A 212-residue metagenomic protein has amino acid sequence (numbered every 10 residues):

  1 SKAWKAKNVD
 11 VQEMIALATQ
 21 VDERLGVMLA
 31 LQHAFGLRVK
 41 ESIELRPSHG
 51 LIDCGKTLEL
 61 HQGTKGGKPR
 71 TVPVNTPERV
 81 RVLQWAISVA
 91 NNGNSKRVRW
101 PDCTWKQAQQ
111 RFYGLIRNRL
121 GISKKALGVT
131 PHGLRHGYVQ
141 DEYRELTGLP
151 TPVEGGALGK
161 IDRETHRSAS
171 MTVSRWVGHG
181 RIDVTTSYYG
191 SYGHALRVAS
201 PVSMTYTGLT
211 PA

Functional and structural regions predicted by a protein language model:
S1-M14, Q62-K65: Flexible interdomain linker/hinge and immediately adjacent N-terminus of the catalytic tyrosine-recombinase domain
V9-V39, E164-S170: Basic, Lys/Arg- and aromatic-enriched nucleic-acid-binding interface segment
T19, P47-S48, L60-H61, R99-W100 (+2 more regions): Catalytic phosphate/metal-binding cores of nucleic-acid and nucleotide-processing enzymes, i.e., regions that mediate
R24, R38, K65, R70 (+3 more regions): Short, cationic motifs built from Arg/Lys/His that form the positively charged side of catalytic pockets
A30, R135-H179, R197: C-terminal catalytic core of tyrosine-transesterase DNA break-rejoin enzymes
E44-Q84: Conserved tyrosine-mediated DNA breakage-rejoining catalytic core shared by Y-recombinases
P77-T147: Active-site/catalytic core of tyrosine-dependent DNA strand-transfer enzymes
S170, R175-S203, G208-A212: Catalytic-site neighborhood detector that most strongly recognizes the C-terminal catalytic loop/helix of tyrosine
